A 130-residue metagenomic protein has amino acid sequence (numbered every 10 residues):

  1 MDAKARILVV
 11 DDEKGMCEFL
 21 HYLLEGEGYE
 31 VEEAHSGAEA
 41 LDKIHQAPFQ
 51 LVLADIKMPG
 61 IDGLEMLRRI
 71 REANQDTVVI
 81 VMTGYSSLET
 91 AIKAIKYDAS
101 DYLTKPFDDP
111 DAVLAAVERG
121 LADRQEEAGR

Functional and structural regions predicted by a protein language model:
K14-E32: Two-component/phosphorelay signaling modules centered on CheY-like receiver
E33-D42, G63: Helix N-cap/capping motif at the beta->alpha junctions
D42, L64-D76, K93: Short amphipathic alpha-helix used as the core "switch/output" element in two-component signaling
A54-D55, M66: Active-site T/S-Asp motif of two-component receiver
M58: Receiver (REC) domain active-site loop signature in two-component systems and cognate sites in sensor histidine kinases
A112-R124: Receiver (REC) domain switch/output surface
